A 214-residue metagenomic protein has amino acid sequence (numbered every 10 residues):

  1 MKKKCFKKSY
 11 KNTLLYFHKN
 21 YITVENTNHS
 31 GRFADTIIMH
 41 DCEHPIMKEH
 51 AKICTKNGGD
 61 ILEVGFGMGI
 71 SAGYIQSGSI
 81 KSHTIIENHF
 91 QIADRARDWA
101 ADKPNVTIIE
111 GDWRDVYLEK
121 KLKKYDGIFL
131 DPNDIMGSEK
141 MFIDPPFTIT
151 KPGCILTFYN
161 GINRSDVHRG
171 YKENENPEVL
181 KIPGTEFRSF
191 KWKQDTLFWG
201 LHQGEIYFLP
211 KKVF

Functional and structural regions predicted by a protein language model:
K2-N57: Class I SAM-dependent methyltransferase Rossmann-like catalytic core, especially the SAM/SAH-binding loop
N57-G67: Conserved class I S-adenosyl-L-methionine
G59, K81, D126: Conserved acidic residues
M68-I80: Conserved SAM-binding loop of SAM-dependent methyltransferases across substrates and taxa, primarily the Class I
S82-E87, F158: Conserved SAM-binding motif I beta-strand of class I
N88-K121: S-adenosyl-L-methionine
I92-R95, W99, M136-F214: C-terminal substrate-binding/active-site "lid" region of AdoMet-derived donor-dependent transferases
E119-I128, P132: A short acidic, Gly/Pro-enriched loop at the edge of an enzyme's catalytic core that lines a small-molecule cofactor
